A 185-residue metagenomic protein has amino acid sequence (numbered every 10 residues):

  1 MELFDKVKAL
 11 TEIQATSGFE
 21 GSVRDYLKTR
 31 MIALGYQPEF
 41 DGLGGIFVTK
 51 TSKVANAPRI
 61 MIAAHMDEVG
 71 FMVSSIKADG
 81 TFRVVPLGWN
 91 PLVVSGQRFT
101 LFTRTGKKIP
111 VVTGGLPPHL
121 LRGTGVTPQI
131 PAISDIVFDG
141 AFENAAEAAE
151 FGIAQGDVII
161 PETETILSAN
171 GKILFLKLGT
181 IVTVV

Functional and structural regions predicted by a protein language model:
M1-V185: N-terminal hydrophobic/helix-forming segments and targeting peptides
